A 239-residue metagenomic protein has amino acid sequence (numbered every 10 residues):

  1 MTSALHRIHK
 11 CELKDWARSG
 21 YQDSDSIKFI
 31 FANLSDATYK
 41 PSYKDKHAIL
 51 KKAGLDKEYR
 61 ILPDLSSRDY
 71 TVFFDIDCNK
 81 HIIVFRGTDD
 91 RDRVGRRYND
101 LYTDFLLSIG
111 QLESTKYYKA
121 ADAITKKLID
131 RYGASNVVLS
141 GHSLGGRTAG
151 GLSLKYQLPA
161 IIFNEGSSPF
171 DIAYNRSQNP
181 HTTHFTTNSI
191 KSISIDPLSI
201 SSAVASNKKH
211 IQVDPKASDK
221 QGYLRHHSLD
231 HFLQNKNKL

Functional and structural regions predicted by a protein language model:
T2-K14, D77-K80, L154-L239: Serine hydrolase/lipase
R18-Y21, S26-F31, S35-L139, P159 (+1 more regions): A conserved cap/lid and substrate-binding interface adjacent to the catalytic center of lipid-processing enzymes
T125, A149-G150: Short amphipathic alpha-helical segments and helix-helix/interface helices
S140-G145, A149: Gly/Ala-rich beta-loop-alpha elbow adjacent to hydrolase catalytic centers
